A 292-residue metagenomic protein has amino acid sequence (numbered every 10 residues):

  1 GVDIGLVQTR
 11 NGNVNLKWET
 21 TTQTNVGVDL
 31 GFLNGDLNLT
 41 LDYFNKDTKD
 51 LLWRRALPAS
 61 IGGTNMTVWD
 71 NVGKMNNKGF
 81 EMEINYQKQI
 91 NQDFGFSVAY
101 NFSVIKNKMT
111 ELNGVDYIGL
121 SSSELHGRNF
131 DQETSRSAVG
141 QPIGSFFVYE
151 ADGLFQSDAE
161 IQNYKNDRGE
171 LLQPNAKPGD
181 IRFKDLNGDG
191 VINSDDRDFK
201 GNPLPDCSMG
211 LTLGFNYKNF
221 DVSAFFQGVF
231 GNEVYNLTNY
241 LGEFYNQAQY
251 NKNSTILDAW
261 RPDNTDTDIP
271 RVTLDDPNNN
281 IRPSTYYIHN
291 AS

Functional and structural regions predicted by a protein language model:
G1, Q8-R10, V14-S292: Outer/extracellular conduits and scaffolds centered on Gram-negative outer-membrane beta-barrels
